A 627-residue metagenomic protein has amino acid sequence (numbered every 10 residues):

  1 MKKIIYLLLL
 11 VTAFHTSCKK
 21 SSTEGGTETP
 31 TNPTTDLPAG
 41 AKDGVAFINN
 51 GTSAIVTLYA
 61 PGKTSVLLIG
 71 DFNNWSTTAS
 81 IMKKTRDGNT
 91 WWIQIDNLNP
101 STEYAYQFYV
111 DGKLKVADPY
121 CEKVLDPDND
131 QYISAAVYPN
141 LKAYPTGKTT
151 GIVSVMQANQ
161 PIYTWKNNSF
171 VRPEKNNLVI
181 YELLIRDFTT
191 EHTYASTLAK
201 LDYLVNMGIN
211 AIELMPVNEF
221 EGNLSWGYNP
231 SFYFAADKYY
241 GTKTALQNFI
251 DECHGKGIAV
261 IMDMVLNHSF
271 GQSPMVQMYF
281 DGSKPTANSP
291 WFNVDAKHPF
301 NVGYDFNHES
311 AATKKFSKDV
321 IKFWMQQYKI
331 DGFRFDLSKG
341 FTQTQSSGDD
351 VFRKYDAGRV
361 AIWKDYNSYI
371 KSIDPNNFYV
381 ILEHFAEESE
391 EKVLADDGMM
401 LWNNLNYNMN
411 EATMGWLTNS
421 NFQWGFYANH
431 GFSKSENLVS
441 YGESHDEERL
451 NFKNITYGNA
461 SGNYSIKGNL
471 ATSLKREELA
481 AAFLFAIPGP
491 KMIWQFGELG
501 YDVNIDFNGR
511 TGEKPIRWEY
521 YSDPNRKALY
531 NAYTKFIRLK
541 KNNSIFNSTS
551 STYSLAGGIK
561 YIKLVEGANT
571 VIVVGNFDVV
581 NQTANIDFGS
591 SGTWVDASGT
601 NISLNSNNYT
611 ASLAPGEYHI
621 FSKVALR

Functional and structural regions predicted by a protein language model:
M1-I4, A13-V45: Bacterial Sec-dependent N-terminal signal peptides
P38, F47-N50, I55-E103, D111-Y132: Aromatic-rich carbohydrate-binding modules that target alpha-glucans
S53-G62, V66, F577-S591: Surface-exposed beta-strand/loop patches in extracellular or lumenal glycoproteins
V66, N605-R627: C-terminal beta-strand-rich structural cap/linker in extracellular carbohydrate-active enzymes
V124-S134, Y138-A143, P161-L178, L184-G358 (+2 more regions): Substrate-binding/active-site clefts of carbohydrate-active enzymes
K329, D356, W363-D506, K541 (+6 more regions): Conserved alpha/beta catalytic core and glycan-binding cleft of carbohydrate-active enzymes
P488, R517-S554, P615-E617: Aromatic- and carboxylate-lined catalytic core of secreted/periplasmic carbohydrate-active enzymes
